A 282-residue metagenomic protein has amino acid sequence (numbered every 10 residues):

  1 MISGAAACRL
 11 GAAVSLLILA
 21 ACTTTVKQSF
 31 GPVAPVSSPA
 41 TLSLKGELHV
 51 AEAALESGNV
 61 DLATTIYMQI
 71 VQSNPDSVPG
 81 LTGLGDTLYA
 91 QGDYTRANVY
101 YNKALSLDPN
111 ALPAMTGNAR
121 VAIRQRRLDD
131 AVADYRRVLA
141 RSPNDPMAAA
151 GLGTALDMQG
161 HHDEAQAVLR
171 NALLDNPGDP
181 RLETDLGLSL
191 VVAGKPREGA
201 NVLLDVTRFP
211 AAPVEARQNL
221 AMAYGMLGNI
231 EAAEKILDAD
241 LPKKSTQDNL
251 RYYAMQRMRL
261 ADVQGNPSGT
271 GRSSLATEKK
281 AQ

Functional and structural regions predicted by a protein language model:
I18-L42: Bacterial Sec signal peptide processing site at the extreme N-terminus
K27-G31, P210, V214-A216, L220-Q282: Terminal, low-structured helical/coil segments at or just beyond the last alpha-helical repeat
P39, S73, L107, R141-S142 (+3 more regions): Structural marker of alpha-solenoid helical repeat scaffolds
L55, T82, D86-Y89, T116-I123 (+3 more regions): Position-specific recognition of the canonical hydrophobic site in helix A of tetratricopeptide repeat
S57-M68, A90-K103, R124-R137, Q159-N171 (+2 more regions): Structural signature of tandem alpha-helical TPR/SEL1-like repeats, specifically the intra-repeat loop/turn
G83, G117-N118, G151, D185 (+1 more regions): Canonical tetratricopeptide repeat
